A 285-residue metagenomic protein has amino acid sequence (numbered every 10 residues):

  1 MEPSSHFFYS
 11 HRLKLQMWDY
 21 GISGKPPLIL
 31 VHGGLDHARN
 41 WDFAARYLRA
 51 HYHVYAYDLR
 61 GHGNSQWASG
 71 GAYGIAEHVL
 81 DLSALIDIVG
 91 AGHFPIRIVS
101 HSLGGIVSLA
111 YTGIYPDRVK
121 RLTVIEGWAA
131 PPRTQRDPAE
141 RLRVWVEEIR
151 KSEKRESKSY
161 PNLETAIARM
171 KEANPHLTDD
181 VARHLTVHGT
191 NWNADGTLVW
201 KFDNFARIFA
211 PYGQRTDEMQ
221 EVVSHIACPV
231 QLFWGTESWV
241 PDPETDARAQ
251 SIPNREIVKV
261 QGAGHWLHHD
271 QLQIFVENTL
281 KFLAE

Functional and structural regions predicted by a protein language model:
M1-I29, R49-Y52, G90-H93, A129 (+1 more regions): Alpha/beta-hydrolase fold catalytic core
L13, Y55-S100, Q135, E277: Active-site loop/oxyanion-hole signature of alpha/beta-hydrolase fold enzymes
W18-W67: Conserved HGGG/HGGXW glycine-rich cap/lid loop of the alpha/beta-hydrolase fold
H93-P138: Conserved hydrolase catalytic core segment
I125-S159: A catalytic-pocket lid/entrance helix-loop region that shapes and gates access to the active site across common
K154-G213: Conserved alpha/beta-hydrolase catalytic His-Asp/Glu region
Q220, S224-A263: Conserved loop-alpha-helix segment in the C-terminal half of the alpha/beta-hydrolase fold that carries the catalytic
V260-V276: Catalytic histidine-centered segment of alpha/beta-hydrolase-like enzymes
